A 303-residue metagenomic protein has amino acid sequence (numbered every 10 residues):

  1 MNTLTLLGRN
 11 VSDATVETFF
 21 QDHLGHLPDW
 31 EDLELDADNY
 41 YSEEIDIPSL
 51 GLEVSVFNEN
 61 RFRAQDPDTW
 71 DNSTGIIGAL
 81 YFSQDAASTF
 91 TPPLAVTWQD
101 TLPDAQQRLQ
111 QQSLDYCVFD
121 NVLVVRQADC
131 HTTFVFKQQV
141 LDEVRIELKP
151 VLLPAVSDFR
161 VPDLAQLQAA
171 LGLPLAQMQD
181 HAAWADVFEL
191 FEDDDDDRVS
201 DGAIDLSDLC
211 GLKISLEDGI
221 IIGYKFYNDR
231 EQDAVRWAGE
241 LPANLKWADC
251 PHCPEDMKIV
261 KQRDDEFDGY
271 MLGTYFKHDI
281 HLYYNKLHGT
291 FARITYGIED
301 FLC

Functional and structural regions predicted by a protein language model:
M1, N10-A14, D71, Q138 (+6 more regions): Low-complexity, intrinsically disordered regions enriched in charged/polar residues
M1-N2, E34-D36, A87, D196 (+1 more regions): Generic, low-specificity signal for short hydrophobic/alpha-helical stretches with a mild N-terminal bias, encompassing
T3-V11, V96, P154-D180: Disulfide-bonded cysteine-rich modules in secreted/extracellular proteins, activating on the conserved Cys frameworks
L4-L7, S83-V96, A165-A170, E231-N244: Terminal, regulation- and interaction-focused segments at domain boundaries
T15-S73, F82, P92, V96-A155 (+3 more regions): A cross-family detector of function-defining hotspots
G75-I77: Short aromatic-glycine-(Arg/Gly/Cys) micro-motifs in beta-strand/loop hairpins
A79-F82, K225-D229: Eukaryote-biased recognition of intrinsically disordered, low-complexity regulatory segments
